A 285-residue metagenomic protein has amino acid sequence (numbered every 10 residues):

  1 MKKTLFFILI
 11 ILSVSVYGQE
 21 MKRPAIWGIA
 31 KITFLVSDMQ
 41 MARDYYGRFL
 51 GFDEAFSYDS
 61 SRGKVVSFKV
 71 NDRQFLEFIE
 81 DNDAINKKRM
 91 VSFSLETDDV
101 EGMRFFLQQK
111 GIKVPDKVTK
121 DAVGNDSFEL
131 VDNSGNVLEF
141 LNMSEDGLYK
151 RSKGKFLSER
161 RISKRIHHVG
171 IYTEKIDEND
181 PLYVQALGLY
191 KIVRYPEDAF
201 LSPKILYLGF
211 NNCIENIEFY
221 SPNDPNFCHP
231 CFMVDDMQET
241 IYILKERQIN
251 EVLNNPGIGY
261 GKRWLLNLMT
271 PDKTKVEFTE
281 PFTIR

Functional and structural regions predicted by a protein language model:
T4-S13: Sec-dependent N-terminal signal peptides
V14-G18: C-terminal segment of classical bacterial N-terminal signal peptides
Q19-Q40, V91-F93, M143-D180, I192 (+2 more regions): N-terminal beta-strand motif that seeds the catalytic metal site of vicinal oxygen chelate
E20-A25, Q108-I162, V193-P196, Y242-R285: Vicinal oxygen chelate
P24-F75, G170-I214: Core segments of cupin and vicinal oxygen chelate
W27-D38, V66-K69, N82-L107, D126-V131 (+4 more regions): Vicinal oxygen chelate
R73-E77, N86-K87, G135-L138, C213-I217 (+1 more regions): Short, charged/polar, Gly/Pro-enriched secondary-structure boundary elements
D177-D180, V184-I258, K275: Structured core of small recognition/catalytic domains
